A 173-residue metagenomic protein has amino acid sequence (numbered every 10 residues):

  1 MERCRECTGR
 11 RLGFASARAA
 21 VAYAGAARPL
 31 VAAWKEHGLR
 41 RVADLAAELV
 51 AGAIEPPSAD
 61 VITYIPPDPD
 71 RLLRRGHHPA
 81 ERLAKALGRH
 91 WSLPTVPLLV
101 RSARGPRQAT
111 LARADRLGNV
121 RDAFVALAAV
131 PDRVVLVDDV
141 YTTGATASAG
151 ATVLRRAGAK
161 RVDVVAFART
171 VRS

Functional and structural regions predicted by a protein language model:
M1-S173: Glycine-rich phosphate/pyrophosphate-handling loop used in enzymes and phosphotransfer proteins
